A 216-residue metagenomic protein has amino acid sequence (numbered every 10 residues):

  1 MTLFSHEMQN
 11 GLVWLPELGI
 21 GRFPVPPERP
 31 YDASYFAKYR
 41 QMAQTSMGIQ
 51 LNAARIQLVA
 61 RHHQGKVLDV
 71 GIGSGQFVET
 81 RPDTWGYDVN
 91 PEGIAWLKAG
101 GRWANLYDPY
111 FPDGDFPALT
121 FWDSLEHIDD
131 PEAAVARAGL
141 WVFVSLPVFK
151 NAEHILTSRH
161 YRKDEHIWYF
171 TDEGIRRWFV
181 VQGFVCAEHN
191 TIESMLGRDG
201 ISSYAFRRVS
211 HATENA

Functional and structural regions predicted by a protein language model:
M1-A118, E132-R137, R162, D172-E173 (+2 more regions): Conserved N-terminal segment of class I S-adenosyl-L-methionine
D88, E126, E165: Acidic-residue sensor for enzyme active/binding pockets
A118-D129: A short SAM/SAH-binding and catalytic strip from SAM-dependent methyltransferases
I128-G139, L146: A short, conserved alpha-helix within the catalytic core of class I
F143-S145, A187-H189: Conserved active-site loop/cleft motifs that coordinate metal ions or position small ligands
S145-Y169, E173-R177: Short, glycine-/aromatic-enriched active-site segment of Class I SAM-dependent methyltransferases
V181-G183: A structural motif corresponding to the C-terminal end of an alpha-helix and its immediate exit/capping segment
